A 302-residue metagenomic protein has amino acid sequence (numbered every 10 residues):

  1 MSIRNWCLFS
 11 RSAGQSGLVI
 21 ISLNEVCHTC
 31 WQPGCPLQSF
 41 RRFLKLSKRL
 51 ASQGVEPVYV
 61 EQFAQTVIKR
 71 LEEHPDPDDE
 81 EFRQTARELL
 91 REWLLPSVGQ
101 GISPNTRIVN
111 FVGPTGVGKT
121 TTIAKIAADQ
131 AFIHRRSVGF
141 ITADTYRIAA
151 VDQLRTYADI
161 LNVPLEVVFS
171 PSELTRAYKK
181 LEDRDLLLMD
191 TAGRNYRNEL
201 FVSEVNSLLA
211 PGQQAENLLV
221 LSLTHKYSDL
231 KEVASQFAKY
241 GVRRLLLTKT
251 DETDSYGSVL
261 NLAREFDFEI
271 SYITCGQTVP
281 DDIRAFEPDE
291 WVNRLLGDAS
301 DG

Functional and structural regions predicted by a protein language model:
I3-W6, S10-V138, T142-T145, T156-Y157 (+2 more regions): Primarily NTPase-proximal linker/entry elements flanking Walker-type ATP/GTP-binding cores
S137, E182-L187, A215-E216: Loop/turn-to-beta-strand initiation segments
T142-D144, I160-L174, L181-F201: Switch II (G3) loop of P-loop NTPases
T145-I148, S172-E173, G193-Y196, L223-Y227 (+2 more regions): Conserved nucleotide-binding/hydrolysis micro-motifs of P-loop NTPases
V151, Y196-F201, D229-L230, Y256-G257: Conserved ATPase-coupling elements of RecA-like P-loop NTPase cores
F201-T224: Inter-motif core of Ras-like GTPase G domains
Q214-L221, K239-D251, G257, D267-C275: Conserved beta-strand/loop subsegment of P-loop NTPase cores
V259, A263-G302: NTP-binding/hydrolysis catalytic cores, primarily Walker-type P-loop NTPases
